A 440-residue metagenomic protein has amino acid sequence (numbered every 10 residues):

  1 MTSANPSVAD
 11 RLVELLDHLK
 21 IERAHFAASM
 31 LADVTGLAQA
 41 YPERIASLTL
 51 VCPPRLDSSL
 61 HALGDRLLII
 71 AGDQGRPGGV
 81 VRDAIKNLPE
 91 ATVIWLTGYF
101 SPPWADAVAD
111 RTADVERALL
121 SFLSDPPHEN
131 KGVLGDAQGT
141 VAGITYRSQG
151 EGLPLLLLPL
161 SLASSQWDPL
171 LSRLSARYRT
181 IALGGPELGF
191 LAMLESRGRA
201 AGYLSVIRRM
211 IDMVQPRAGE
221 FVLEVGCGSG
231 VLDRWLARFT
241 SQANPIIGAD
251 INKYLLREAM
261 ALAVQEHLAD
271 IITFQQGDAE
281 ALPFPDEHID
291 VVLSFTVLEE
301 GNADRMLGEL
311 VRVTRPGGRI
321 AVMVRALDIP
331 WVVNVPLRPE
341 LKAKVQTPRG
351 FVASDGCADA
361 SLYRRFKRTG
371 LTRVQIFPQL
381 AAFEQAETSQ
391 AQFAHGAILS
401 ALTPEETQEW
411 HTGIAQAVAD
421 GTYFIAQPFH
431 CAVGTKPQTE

Functional and structural regions predicted by a protein language model:
M1, S148-G189, G202, L236 (+1 more regions): Conserved HGGG/HGGXW glycine-rich cap/lid loop of the alpha/beta-hydrolase fold
T92-L134: Catalytic active-site module of serine/aspartate enzymes centered on a nucleophile-bearing elbow/loop
A201-E220, W235: Conserved alpha-helix/loop element of class I SAM-dependent methyltransferases that forms part of the SAM/SAH-binding
F221-L223, S229, D233-A281: Class I SAM-dependent methyltransferase SAM/SAH-binding core
E280-V291: A short acidic, Gly/Pro-enriched loop at the edge of an enzyme's catalytic core that lines a small-molecule cofactor
D304-R319: A short glycine-rich, Lys/Arg-flanked "PGG" loop and its adjoining helix->strand segment in the class I
A321-A386: Conserved catalytic/acceptor-binding region of the Class I
R373-E440: Conserved Class I S-adenosyl-L-methionine
